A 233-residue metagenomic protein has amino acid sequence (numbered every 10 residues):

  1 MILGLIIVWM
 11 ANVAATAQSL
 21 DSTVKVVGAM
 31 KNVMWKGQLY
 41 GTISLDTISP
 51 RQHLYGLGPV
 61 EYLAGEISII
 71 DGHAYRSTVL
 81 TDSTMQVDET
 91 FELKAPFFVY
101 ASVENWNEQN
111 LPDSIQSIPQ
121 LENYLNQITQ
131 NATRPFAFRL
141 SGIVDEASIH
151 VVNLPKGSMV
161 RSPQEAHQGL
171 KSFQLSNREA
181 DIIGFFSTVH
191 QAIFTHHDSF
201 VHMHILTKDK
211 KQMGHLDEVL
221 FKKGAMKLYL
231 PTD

Functional and structural regions predicted by a protein language model:
M1-L20: Bacterial Sec-dependent N-terminal signal peptides
S19-P50, M203: Start-of-domain marker
Q38-K94: N-terminal low-complexity or amphipathic/hydrophobic leaders
A64, P135, F200-H202, M213: Extracellular structured ligand-interaction cores
R76-F136: Contiguous hydrophobic, core-forming segments of folded domains
D113-K171: Mid-length scaffold segments of soluble, non-membrane domains
P155-K208: Short, hydrophobic/π-rich interface segment
H204-D233: C-terminal structured interaction module
